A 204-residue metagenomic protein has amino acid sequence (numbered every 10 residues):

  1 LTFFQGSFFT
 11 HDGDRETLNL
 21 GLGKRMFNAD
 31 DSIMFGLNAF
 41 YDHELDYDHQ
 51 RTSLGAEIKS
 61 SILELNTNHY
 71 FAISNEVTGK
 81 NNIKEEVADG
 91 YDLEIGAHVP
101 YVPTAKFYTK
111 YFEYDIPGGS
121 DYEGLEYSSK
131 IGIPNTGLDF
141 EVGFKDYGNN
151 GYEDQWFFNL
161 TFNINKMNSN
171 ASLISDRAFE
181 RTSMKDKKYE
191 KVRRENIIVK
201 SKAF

Functional and structural regions predicted by a protein language model:
L1, H11-R15, R25-S32, Y47 (+1 more regions): Serine/threonine-biased, Pro/acidic-interspersed low-complexity stretches characteristic of secreted/cell-surface
L1-H11, M34-E44, L54, L65-I73 (+2 more regions): Transmembrane beta-strand segments that form the barrel wall of outer-membrane beta-barrel proteins
D14-L20, I33, D48-T52, S61 (+3 more regions): Residues that define the transmembrane beta-barrel architecture of outer-membrane proteins
L18-D42: A broadly used, surface-exposed interaction patch
N28-D30, I58-L63, V99-P103: Secondary-structure boundary elements
R51, T67-N68, T78-G79: A short secondary-structure junction signal
G55-S61, S129-N135: Short, surface-exposed basic-aromatic patches at helix termini and helix-loop junctions that form
I73-G119, E126, G132-F204: Flexible, glycine-rich linker and terminal segments associated with outer-membrane beta-barrel/transport systems
